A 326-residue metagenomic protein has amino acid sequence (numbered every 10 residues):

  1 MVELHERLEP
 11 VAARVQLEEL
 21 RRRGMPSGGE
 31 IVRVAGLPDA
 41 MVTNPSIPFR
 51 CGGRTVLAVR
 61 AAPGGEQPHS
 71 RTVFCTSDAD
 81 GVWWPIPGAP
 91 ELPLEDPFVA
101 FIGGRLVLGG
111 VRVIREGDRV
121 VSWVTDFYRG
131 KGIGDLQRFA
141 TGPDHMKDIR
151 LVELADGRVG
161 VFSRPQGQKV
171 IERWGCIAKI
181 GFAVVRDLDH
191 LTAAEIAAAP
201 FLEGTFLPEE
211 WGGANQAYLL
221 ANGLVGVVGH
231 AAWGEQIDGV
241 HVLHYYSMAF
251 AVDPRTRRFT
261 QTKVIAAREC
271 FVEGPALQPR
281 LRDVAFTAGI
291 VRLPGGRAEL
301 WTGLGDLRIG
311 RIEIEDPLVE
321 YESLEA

Functional and structural regions predicted by a protein language model:
M1-L92, F101-E209, L219-R280, L293-R297 (+1 more regions): Beta-rich carbohydrate-recognition and catalytic domains
D96: Peripheral membrane lipid-binding modules
A214, A276-A285: Extracytoplasmic beta-rich repeat domains
